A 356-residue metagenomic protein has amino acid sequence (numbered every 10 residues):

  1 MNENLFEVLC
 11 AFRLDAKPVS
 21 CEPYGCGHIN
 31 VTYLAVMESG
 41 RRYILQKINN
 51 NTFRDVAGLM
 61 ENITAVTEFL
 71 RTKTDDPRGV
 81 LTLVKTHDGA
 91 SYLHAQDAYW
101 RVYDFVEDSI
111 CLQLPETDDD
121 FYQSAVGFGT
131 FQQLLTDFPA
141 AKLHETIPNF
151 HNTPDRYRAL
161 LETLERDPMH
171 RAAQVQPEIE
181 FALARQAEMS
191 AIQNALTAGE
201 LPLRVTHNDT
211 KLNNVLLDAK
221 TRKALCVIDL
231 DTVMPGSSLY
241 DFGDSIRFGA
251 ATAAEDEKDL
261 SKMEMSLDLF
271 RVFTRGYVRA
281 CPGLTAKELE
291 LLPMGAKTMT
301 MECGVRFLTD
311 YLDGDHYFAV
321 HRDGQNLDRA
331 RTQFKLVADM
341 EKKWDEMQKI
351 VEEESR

Functional and structural regions predicted by a protein language model:
M1-E22: Juxta-kinase regulatory segment immediately upstream of eukaryotic protein kinase catalytic domains
E22-C26, Q46-K47, F53-A57, S109-Y122 (+5 more regions): ATP-dependent phospho-/nucleotidyl transfer catalytic cores
E22-Y24, H28-Y43, K47-E162, G236-S238 (+4 more regions): Conserved ATP-binding subdomain of kinase catalytic cores across diverse folds
D88-L93, I192-Q193, L308: A short, acidic/glycine-rich surface segment
G199, N213-A254: Catalytic activation segment of kinase domains across protein kinase-like and atypical kinase folds
L239-G283, T298-Y317: Active-site activation/catalytic loop segments of kinase-like enzymes and analogous catalytic loops in related
L284-A296: All-alpha amphipathic helical-bundle segments outside canonical DNA-binding/catalytic cores that form hydrophobic
M340-K343: Long, compositionally biased intrinsically disordered regions
